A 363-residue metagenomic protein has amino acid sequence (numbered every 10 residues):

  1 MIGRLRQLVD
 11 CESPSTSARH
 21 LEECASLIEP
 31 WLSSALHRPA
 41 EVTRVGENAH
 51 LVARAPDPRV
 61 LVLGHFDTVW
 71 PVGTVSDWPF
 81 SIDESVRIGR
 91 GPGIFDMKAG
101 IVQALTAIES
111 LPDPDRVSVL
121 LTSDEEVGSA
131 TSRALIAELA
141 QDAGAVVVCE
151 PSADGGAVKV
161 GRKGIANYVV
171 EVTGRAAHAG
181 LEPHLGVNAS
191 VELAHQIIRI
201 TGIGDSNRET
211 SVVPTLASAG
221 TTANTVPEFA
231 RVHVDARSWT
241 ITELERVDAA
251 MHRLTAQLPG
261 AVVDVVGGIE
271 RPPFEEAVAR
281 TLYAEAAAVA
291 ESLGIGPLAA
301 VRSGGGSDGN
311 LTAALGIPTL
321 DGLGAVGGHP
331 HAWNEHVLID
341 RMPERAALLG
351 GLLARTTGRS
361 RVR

Functional and structural regions predicted by a protein language model:
M1-P92: Acidic/His- and Gly-rich active-site-bordering loop/insert found across diverse amide/peptide-bond hydrolases
S13, W70, P151-S152, V160 (+2 more regions): Metal-dependent amide/peptide-bond hydrolase catalytic core, centered on the "pita-bread" metallohydrolase fold
R59-L121, W333, L338, E344: Active-site metal-coordination/substrate-binding segment of hydrolases, especially metallo-dependent peptidases
L61, G89, D96, G144-V148 (+2 more regions): Short glycine-aspartate micro-motif
L63-G64, L120-T122, V147-E150, E171-T173 (+1 more regions): Short beta-strand segments
G91-F95, T122-S123, A179-V187: Flexible, glycine/proline-enriched loop segments at strand-loop-helix junctions that form or flank small-ligand binding
M97-I165, D205, R363: Acidic/histidine-rich catalytic neighborhood of metal-dependent amide-processing enzymes
